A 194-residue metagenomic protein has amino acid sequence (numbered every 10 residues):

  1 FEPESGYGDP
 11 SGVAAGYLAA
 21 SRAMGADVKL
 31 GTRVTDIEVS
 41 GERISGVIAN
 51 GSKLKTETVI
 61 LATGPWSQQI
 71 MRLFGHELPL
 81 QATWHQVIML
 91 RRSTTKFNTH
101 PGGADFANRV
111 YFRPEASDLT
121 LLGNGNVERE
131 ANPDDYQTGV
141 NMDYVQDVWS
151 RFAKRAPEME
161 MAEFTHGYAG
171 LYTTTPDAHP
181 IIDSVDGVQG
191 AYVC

Functional and structural regions predicted by a protein language model:
F1, G190-C194: Short pre-catalytic strand/loop immediately N-terminal to key active-site residues, enriched for Gly-Thr
F1-T58: Helical element adjacent to the flavin cofactor pocket in flavoenzyme catalytic cores
A14, W66-Q68, E128: Glycine-rich nucleotide phosphate-binding loop and flanking beta-alpha elements of Rossmann-like dinucleotide-binding
G16, A23, A62, Q69 (+3 more regions): Alpha-helical scaffold segments in soluble metabolic enzymes
T35, S45, L54, Q68 (+3 more regions): Glycine-centered loop/turn positions within well-structured domains that cap or flank conserved ligand/cofactor-binding
V39, I70-R72, N132: Short glycine-/acidic-enriched loop or helix-start segments at secondary-structure transitions that form or flank
S52-P101: Central helical "cap/lid" subdomain
E77, R91-G190: Active-site lid/adjacent beta-loop-alpha segment flanking the redox-cofactor pocket in flavoenzymes
